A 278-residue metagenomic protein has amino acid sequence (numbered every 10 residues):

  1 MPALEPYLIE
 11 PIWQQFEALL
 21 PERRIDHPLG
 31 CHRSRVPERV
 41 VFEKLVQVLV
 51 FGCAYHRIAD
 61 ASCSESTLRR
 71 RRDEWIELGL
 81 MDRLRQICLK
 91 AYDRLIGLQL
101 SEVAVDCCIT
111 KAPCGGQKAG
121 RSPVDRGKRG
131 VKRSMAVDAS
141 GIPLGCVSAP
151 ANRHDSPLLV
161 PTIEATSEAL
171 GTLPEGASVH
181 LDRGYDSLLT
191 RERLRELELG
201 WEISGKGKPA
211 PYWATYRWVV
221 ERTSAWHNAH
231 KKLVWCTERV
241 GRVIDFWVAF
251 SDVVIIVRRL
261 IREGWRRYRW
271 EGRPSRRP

Functional and structural regions predicted by a protein language model:
M1-P278: Short alpha-helical elements
